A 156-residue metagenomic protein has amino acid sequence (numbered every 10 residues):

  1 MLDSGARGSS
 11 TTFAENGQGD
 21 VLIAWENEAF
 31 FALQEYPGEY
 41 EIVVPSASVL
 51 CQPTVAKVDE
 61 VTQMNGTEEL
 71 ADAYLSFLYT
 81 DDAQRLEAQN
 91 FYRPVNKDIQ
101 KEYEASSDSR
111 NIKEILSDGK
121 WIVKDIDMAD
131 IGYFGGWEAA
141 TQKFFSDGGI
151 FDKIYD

Functional and structural regions predicted by a protein language model:
M1-P45: Ligand-binding pocket segment of bilobal, Venus flytrap-like solute-binding proteins
G5-G8, Q18, A24, F31 (+4 more regions): Extracytoplasmic/secreted proteins, especially bacterial periplasmic and envelope-associated proteins
G17, G38-E41, S46, P53-T54 (+3 more regions): Generic structural motif recognizing short loop/turn segments at the entrances and edges of beta-strands
E35-E68, K101: Periplasmic-binding protein-like
E60-D156: Extracellular/periplasmic juxtamembrane helices and adjacent flexible linkers that interface with membrane partners
